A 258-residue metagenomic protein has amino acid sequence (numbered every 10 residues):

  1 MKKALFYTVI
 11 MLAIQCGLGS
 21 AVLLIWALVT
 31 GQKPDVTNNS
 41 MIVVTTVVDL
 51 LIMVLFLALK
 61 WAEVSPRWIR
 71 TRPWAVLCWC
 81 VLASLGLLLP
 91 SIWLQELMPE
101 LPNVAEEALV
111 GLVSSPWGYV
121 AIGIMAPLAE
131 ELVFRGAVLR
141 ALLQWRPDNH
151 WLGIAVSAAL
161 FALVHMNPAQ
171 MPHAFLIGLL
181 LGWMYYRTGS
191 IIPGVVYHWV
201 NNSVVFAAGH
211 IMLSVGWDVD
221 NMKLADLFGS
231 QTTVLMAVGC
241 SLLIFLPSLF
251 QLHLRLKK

Functional and structural regions predicted by a protein language model:
L5-V9, V43, L77-L82, P116 (+5 more regions): Hydrophobic alpha-helical transmembrane segments
I10-I14, M125, V156-L160, P172 (+2 more regions): Hydrophobic residues within alpha-helical transmembrane segments of multi-pass solute transporters/permease subunits
I10-K60, V76-C80, L235-C240: Alpha-helical transmembrane segments in multi-pass membrane proteins
W26-A27, G31-S40, A62-L132, L139-W145 (+1 more regions): Juxtamembrane helix-loop-helix connectors linking adjacent transmembrane helices in multi-pass membrane enzymes
L55-S65, M184-T188, L246-L256: Structural signal for the C-terminal ends of transmembrane alpha-helices and the immediately following loop
A129-V156, W183-S190: Membrane-interface helix/loop boundary segments of multi-pass membrane proteins
L163-A169: Membrane-interface helix caps and helix-loop-helix hairpins in membrane proteins
W199-K258: C-terminal membrane module of polytopic membrane proteins
